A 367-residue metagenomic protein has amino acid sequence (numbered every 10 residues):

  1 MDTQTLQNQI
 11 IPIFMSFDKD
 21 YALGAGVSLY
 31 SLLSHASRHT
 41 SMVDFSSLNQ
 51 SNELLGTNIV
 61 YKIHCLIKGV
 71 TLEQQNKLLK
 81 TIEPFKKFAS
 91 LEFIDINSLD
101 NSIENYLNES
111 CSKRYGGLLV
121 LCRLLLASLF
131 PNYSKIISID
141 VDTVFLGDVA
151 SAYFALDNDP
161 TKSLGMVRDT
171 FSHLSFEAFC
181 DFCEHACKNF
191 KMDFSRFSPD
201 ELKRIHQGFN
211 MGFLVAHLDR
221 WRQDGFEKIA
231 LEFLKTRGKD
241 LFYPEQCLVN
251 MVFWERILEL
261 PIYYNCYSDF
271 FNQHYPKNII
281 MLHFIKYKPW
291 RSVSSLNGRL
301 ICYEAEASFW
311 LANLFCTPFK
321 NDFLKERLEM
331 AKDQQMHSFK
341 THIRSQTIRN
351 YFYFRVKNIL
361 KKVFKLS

Functional and structural regions predicted by a protein language model:
M1-Y21, V27, F45, D193-S195 (+2 more regions): A glycosyltransferase accessory/donor-loop signature
P12-M15, L32, Y61-C65: Hydrophobic targeting segments
A22-L54: Histidine-anchored nucleotide/phosphate-binding helix
H39-T40, T57-H64: Short loop->beta transition adjacent to catalytic acidic/histidine clusters or analogous donor-positioning motifs
Y61-G69, G165-M166: Short internal beta-strands
G69-K77, H173-S175: Short, charged/polar "capping" segments at the starts of alpha-helices and the immediately preceding loops
Q74-L129: Active-site-proximal specificity loops/subdomain of glycosyltransferases
L99-D100, L119-C180, V215, R222-Q223: GT-A fold catalytic core of metal-dependent nucleotide-sugar glycosyltransferases, centered on the diacidic
